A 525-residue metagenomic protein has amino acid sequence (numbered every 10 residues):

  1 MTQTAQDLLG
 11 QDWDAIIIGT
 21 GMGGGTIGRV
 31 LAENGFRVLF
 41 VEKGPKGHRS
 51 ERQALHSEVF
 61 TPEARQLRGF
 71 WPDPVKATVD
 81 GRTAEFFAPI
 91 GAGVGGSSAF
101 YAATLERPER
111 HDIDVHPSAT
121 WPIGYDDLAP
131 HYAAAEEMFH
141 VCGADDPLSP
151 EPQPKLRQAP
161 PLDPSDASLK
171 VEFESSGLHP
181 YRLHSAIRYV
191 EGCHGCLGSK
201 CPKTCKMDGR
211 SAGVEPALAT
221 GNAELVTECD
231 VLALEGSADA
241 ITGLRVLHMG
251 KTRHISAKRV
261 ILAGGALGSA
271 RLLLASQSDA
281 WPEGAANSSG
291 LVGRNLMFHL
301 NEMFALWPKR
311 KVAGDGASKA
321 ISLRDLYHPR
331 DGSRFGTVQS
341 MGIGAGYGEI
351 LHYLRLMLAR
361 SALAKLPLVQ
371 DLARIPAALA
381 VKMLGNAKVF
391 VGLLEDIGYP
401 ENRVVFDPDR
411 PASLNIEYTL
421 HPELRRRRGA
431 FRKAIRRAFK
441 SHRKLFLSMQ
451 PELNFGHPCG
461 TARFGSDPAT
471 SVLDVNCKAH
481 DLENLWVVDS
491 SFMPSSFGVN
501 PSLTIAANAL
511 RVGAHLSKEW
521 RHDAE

Functional and structural regions predicted by a protein language model:
T2-D126, G268, A285-P308, A317-A320 (+1 more regions): N-terminal glycine-rich phosphate/pyrophosphate-binding loop and immediately adjacent elements
E33, F40, G44-A54, C229 (+5 more regions): Glycine-rich loop(s) and the adjacent beta-strand/alpha-helix scaffold that form part
S50, G143-Q153, F446-P451, H522-E525: Short, glycine/acidic-rich hinge or "gate" loops at secondary-structure transitions that mediate conformational
Q66, A77-T78, P117-V231, R463: Conserved redox-cofactor binding core of oxidoreductases
V75-A88, S97, Y101, W121 (+5 more regions): FAD cofactor-binding and catalytic pocket of flavoenzymes
I123-A134, R426, A430-A434, R511: A non-catalytic, amphipathic alpha-helix used as a structural packing/dimerization or gating element in enzyme scaffolds
L183-S199, L232-S237, N386-L394, A412-S496: A glycine-rich dinucleotide-binding beta-alpha-beta segment and adjacent secondary-structure elements that constitute
P494-L516: A conserved FAD-binding loop/helix module that cradles the flavin
